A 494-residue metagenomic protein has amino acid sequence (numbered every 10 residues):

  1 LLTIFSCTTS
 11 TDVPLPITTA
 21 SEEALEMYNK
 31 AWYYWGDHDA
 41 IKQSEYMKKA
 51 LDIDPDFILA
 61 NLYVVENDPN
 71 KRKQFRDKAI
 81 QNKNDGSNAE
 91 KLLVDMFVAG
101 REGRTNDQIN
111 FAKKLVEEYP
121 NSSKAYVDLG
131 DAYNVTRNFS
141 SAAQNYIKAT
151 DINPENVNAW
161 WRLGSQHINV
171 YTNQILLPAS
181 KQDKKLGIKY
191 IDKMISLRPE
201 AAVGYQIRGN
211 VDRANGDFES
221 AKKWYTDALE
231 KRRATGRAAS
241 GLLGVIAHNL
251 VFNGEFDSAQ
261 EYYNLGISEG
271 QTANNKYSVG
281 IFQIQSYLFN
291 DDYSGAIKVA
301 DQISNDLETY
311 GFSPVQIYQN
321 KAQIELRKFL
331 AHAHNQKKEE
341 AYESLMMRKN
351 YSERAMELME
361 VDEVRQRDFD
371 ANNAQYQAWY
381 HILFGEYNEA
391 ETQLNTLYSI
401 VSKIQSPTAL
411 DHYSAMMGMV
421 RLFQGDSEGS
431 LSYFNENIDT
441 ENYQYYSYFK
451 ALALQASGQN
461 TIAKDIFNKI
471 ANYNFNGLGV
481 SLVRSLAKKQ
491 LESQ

Functional and structural regions predicted by a protein language model:
A20-K49, I53, K91-K114, E118-K124 (+2 more regions): Alpha-helical segment of the N-proximal tetratricopeptide repeat
Y28, L59-Y63, K91-V94, K124-D128 (+9 more regions): Alpha-solenoid helical repeat scaffolds
A40-I41, T105, F139, N173 (+8 more regions): TPR-repeat structural position
K48-I53, I80-G86, K113-P120, D151-I152 (+8 more regions): Solenoid-like repeat scaffolds
L93, F97-R101, S165-N169, S402-T440: Alpha-helical adaptor scaffolds
